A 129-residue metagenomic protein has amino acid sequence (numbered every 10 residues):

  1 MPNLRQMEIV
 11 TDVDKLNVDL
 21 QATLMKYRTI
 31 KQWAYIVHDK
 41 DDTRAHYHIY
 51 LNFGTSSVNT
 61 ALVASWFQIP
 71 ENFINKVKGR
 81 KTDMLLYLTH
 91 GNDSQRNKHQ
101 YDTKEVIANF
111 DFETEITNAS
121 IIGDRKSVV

Functional and structural regions predicted by a protein language model:
M1-Y27, G54-V129: Catalytic "initiation/cleavage/transfer" segments centered on a nucleophilic residue and adjacent nucleic-acid-engaging
M7, W33-A34, Y47, N72: A broad, low-specificity signal marking well-ordered, structured residues that form hydrophobic/aromatic
T29-D41: Short, glycine- and small/hydrophobic-rich beta-strand elements in well-ordered beta-sheets
D41-H48: The conserved glycine-aromatic submotif of the RRM
Y50-N52: Extracellular, beta-strand-rich glycan-interacting domains
